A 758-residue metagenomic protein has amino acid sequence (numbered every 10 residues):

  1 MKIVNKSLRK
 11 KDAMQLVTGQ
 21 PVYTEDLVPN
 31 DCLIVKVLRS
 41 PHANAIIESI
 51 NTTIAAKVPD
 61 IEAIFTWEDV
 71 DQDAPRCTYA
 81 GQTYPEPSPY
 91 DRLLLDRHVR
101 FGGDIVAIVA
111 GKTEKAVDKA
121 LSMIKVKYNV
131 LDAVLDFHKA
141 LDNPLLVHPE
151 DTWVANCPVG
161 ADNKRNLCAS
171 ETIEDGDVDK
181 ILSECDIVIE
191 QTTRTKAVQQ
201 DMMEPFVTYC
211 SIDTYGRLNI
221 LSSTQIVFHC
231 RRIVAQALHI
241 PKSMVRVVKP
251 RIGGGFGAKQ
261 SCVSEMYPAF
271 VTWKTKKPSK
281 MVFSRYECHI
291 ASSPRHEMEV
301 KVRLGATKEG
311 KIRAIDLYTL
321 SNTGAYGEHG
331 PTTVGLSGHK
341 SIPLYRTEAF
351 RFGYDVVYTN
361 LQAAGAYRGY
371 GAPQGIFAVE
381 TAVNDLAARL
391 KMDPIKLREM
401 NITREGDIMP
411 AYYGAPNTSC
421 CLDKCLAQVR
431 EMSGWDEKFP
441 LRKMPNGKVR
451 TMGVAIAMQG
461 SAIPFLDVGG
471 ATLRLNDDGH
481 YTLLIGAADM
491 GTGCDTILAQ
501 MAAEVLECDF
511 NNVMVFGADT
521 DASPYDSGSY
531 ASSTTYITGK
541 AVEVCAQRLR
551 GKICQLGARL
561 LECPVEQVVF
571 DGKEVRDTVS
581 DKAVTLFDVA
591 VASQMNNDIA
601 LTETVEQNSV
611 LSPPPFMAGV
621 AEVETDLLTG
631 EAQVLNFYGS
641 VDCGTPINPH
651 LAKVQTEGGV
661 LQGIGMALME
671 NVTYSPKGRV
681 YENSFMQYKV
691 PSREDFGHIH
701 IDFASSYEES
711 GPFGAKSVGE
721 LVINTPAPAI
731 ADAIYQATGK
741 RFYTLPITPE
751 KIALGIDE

Functional and structural regions predicted by a protein language model:
M1-D162, V188-Q191, K274: Flexible, low-hydrophobicity surface segments
K6, D12-Q15, Y79-P85, A161-T208 (+5 more regions): Glycine-rich loop/linker segments at domain edges
W67-E68, H239-M244, K274-S279, K308 (+2 more regions): C-terminal catalytic domains of large/alpha subunits in multi-subunit enzymes
A74-Y79, A120-M123, S222, R231-I233 (+13 more regions): Short acidic, glycine/serine/threonine-rich loops at helix termini
P85, D96-H98, P241-S243, V248-K249 (+2 more regions): Conserved catalytic cysteine-centered active-site region of acyl-thioester-dependent Claisen-condensing enzymes
V147-L238, I402-H480, V605, V610 (+1 more regions): Helix-loop-helix junctions that connect adjacent transmembrane helices in secondary transporters/permeases, recognized
R232, G253-K276, K280-F283, C494-A502: Thiamine diphosphate
S461-S523, T538: Catalytic phosphate/nucleotide-handling subdomain of diverse soluble enzymes
